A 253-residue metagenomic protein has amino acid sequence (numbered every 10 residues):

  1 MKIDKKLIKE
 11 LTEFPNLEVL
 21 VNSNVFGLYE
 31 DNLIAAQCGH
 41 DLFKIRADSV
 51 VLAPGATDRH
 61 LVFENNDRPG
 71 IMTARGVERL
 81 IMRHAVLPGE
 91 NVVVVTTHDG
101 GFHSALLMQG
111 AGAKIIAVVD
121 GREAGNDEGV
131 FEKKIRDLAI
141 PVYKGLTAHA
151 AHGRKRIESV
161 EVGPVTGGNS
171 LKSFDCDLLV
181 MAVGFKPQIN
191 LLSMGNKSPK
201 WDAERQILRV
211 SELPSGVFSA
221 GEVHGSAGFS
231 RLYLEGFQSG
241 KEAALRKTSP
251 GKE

Functional and structural regions predicted by a protein language model:
M1-E253: Residues forming the flavin
